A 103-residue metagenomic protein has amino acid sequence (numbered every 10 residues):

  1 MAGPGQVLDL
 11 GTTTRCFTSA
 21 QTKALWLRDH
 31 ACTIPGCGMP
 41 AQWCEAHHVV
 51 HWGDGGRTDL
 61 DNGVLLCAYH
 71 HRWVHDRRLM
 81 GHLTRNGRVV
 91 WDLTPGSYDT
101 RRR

Functional and structural regions predicted by a protein language model:
M1-R103: A detector for short metal-coordination/catalytic motifs
